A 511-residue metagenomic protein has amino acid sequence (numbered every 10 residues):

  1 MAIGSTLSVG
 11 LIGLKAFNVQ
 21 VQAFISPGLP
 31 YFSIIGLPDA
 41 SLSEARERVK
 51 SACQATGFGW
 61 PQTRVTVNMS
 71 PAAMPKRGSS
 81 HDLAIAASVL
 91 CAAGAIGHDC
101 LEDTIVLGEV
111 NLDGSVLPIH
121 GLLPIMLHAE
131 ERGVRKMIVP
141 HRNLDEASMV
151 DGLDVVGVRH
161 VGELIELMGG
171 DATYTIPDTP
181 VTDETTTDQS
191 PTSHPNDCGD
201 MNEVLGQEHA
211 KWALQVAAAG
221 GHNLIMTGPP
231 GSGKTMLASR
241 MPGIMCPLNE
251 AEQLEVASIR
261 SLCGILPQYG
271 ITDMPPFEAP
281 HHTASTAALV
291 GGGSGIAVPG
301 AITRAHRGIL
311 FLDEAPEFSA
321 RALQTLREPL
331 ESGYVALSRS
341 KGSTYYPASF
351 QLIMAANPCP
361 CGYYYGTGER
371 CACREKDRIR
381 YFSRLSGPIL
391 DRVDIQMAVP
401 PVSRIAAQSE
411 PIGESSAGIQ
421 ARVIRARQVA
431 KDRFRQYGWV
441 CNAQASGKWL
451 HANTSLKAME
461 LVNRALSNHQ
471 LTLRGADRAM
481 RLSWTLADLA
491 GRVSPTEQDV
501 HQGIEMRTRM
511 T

Functional and structural regions predicted by a protein language model:
M1-I225, P229-S232, S338, V493-T511: Peripheral, non-AAA+ core regions of ATP-driven protein-machinery
V19-I25, L289, D394-A398: Short beta-strand elements
I35-R46, P61, N68-G78, A297 (+1 more regions): Basic, amphipathic alpha-helical bundle interface domains used for macromolecular binding and assembly
R48, A52, I85-S88, P124-H128 (+10 more regions): Alpha-helical scaffold elements adjacent to nucleotide-binding pockets in ATP/GTP-utilizing enzyme cores
A93, M168, A218, M245 (+7 more regions): Hydrophobic aliphatic residues
G199-W212, G221-N223, S258-L323, E328 (+2 more regions): Switch/coupling sub-region of P-loop NTPases
M226-L266: Walker A/P-loop
